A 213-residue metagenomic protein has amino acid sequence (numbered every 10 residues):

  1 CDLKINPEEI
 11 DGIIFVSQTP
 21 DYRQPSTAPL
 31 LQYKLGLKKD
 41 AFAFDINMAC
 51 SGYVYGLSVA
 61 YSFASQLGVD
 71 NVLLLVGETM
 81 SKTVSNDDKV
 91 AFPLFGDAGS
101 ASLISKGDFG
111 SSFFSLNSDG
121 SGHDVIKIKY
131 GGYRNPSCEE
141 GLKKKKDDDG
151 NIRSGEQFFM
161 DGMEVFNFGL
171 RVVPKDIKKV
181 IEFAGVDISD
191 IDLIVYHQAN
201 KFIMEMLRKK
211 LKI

Functional and structural regions predicted by a protein language model:
C1-D11, S137-D192, A199, I203-L207 (+1 more regions): Conserved active-site "lid/cap" helical segment
D11-F15, F42, N71-E78: A short, small-residue-rich loop immediately preceding and capping a beta-strand
G12-Q18, I194-V195: Short glycine-rich or small-residue beta-strand-to-loop segments that form or flank ligand, phosphate, metal/Fe-S
V16-Y22, M48-S51, V76-K82, N117-D119: Acidic, glycine-rich active-site loops and adjacent beta-strand->loop/helix elements that engage anionic groups
Q18-N71, R208-I213: Conserved catalytic cysteine-centered active-site region of acyl-thioester-dependent Claisen-condensing enzymes
S65-A98: Flexible, glycine-rich active-site loops centered on histidine and acidic residues that chelate a metal or position
D88-N167, R171, K175: Condensing-enzyme catalytic core mediating Claisen C-C bond formation in acyl metabolism
